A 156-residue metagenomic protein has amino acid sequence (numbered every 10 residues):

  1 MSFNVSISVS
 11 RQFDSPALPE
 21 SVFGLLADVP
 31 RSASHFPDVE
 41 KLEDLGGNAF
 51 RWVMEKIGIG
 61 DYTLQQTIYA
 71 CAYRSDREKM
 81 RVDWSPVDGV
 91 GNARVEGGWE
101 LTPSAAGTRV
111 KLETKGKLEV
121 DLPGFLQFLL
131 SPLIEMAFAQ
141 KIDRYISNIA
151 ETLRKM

Functional and structural regions predicted by a protein language model:
M1-A49: Hydrophobic ligand-binding cavity/cleft-lining segments
M1-S2, Q66-I68, E96, I134-R144: Low-complexity, charge- and small-residue-enriched intrinsically disordered regions
V5-I7, G46, Q65, A93 (+1 more regions): Residue-level preference for beta-strand/loop junctions
S10-Q12, A49-V53, R81-D83, E96-E100 (+1 more regions): Beta-strand secondary-structure signal
R11, V39-E40, Q66-S75, P86 (+1 more regions): Hydrophobic/aromatic beta-strand elements that line small-molecule binding cavities or substrate pockets in beta-rich
P16-P19, E43-N48, R74-M80, E100-K111: A short, structured loop/turn motif at beta-sheet edges
E43-V90, R144-M156: Glycine-rich portal/gate segments that line the openings of hydrophobic small-molecule binding cavities
V87-Q140: Beta-strand/loop substructures that line and gate deep hydrophobic ligand-binding cavities in soluble
